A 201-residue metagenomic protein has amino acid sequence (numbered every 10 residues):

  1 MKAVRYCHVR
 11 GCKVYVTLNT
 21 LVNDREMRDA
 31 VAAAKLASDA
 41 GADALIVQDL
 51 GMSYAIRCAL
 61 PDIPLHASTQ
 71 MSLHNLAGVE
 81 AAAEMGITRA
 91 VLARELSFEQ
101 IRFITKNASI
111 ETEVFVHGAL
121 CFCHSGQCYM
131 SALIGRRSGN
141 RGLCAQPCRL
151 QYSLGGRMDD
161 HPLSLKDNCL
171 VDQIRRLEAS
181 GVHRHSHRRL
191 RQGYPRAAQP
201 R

Functional and structural regions predicted by a protein language model:
M1-L73, V91-L92, Q100-R201: Active-site pocket-lining/capping segments in soluble small-molecule metabolic enzymes
N75-A77: Conserved nucleotide-cofactor-binding alpha/beta core module
